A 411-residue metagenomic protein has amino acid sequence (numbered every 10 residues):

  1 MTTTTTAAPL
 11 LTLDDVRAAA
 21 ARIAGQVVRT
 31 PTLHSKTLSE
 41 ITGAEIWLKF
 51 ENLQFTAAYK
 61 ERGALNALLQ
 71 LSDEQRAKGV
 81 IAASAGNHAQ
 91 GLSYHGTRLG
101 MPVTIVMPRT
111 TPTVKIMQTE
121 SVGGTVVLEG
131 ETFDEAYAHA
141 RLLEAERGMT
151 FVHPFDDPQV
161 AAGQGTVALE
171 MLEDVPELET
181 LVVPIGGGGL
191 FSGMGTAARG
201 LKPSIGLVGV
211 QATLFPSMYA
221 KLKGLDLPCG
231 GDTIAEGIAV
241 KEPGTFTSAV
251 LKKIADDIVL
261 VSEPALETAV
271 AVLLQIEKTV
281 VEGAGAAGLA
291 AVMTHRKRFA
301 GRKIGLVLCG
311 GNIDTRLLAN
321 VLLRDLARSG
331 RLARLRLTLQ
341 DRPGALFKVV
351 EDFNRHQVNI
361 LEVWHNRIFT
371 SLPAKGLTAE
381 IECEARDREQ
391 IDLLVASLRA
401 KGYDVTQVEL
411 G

Functional and structural regions predicted by a protein language model:
M1-G411: PLP-dependent amino-acid enzyme catalytic core
